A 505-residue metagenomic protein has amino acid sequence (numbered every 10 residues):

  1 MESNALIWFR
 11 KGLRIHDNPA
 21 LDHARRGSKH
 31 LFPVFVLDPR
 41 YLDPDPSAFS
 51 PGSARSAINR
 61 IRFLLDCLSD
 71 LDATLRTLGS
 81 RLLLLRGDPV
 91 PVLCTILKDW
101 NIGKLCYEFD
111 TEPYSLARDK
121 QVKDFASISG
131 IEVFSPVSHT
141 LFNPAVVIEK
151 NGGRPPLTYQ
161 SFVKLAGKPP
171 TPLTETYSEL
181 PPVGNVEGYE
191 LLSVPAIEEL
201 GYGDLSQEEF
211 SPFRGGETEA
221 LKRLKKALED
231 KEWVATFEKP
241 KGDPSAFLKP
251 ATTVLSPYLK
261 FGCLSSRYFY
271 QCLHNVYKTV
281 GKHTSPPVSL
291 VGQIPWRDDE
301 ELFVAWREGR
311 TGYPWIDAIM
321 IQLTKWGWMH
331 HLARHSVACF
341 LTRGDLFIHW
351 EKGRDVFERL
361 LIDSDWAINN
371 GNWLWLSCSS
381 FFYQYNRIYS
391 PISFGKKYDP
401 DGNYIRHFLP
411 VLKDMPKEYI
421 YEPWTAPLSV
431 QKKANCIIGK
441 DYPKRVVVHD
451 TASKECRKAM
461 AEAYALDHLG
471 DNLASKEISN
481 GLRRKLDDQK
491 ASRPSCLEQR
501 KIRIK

Functional and structural regions predicted by a protein language model:
M1-P181, I321, V356, D450 (+3 more regions): Trp/Phe/Arg-rich N-terminal binding region typifying the photolyase-homology
I15, R62, P113, A117 (+10 more regions): Residue-level detector of secondary-structure boundary/capping sites
A20, C67, L71, A220-A227 (+8 more regions): Alpha-helical packing segments of well-folded alpha/beta enzyme cores
L21-D22, L68-L71, Q121-V122, N143-I148 (+7 more regions): Intrinsically disordered, low-complexity boundary segments flanking structured domains
P51-R55, F303, K440: Short coil/turn segments at secondary-structure junctions
G152-P295, D399, N403, H407-K505: Glycine/tryptophan-enriched, flexible segments
A251-K417: Active-site-proximal binding-pocket segments
